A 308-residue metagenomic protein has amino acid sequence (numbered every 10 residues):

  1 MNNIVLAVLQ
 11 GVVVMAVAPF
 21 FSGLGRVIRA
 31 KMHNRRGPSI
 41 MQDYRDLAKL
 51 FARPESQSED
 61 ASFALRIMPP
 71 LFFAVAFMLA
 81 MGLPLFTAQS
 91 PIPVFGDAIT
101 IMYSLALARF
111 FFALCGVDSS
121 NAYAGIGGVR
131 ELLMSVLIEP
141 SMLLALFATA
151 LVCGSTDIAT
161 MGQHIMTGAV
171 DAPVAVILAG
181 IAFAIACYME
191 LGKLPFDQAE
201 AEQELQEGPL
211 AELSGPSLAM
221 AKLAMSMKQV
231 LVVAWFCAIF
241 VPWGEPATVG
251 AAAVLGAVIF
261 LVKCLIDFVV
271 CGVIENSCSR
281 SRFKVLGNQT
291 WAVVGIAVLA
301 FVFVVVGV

Functional and structural regions predicted by a protein language model:
L6-V17, P93-A106, G168-E190, A253-G256: Alpha-helical transmembrane segments
G25-P54: Membrane-interface amphipathic/juxtamembrane segments adjacent to transmembrane helices
D46-A64, A122-I126, P209, L213-S217: Cytosolic juxtamembrane amphipathic/interface segments immediately preceding and feeding into a transmembrane helix
S58, F77-P93, F112-N121, S155-T156 (+1 more regions): Transmembrane alpha-helix boundary signature
M81, T100-C115, V136-T149, C153: Mid-bilayer segments of alpha-helical transmembrane spans in multi-pass integral membrane proteins that mediate
P91, A148-V176: Juxtamembrane/interfacial segments at transmembrane-helix boundaries in multi-pass membrane proteins
V270-A297: Interfacial loop-to-transmembrane junctions
L299-V308: Juxtamembrane boundary at the C-terminal end of a transmembrane helix
